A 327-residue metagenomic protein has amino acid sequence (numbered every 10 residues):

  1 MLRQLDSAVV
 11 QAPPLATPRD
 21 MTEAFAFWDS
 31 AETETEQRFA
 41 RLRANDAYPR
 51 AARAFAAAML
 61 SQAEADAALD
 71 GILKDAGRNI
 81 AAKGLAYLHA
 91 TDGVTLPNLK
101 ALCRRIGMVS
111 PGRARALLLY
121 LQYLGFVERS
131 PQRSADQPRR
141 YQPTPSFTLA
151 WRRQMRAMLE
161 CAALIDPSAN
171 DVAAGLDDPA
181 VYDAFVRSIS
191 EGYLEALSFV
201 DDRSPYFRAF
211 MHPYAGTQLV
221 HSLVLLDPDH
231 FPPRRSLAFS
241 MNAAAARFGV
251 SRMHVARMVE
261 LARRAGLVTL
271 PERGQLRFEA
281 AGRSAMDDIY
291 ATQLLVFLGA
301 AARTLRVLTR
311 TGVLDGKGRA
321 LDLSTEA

Functional and structural regions predicted by a protein language model:
L2-P111, Y120-Y123, P131-R133, Y141 (+2 more regions): Intrinsic disorder/low-complexity detector
M108-Y123, G249-R263: Short amphipathic alpha-helical interaction segments
Q122-R133, R263-R273: A short, conserved structural fragment
P138: Conserved catalytic core of two-component sensor histidine kinases, primarily the HATPase_c ATP-binding
H230-A280: Phosphate-/nucleic-acid-contacting segments
